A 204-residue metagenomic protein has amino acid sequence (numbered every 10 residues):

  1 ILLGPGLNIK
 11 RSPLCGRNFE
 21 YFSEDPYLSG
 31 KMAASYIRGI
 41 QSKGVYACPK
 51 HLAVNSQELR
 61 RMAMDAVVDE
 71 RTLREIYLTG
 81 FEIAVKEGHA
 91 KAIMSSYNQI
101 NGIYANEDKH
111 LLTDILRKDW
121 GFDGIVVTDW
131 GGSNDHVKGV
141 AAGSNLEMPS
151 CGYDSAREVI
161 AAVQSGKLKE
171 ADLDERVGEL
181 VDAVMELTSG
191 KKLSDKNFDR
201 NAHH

Functional and structural regions predicted by a protein language model:
I1-H204: Glycoside hydrolase catalytic-domain context in secreted enzymes
